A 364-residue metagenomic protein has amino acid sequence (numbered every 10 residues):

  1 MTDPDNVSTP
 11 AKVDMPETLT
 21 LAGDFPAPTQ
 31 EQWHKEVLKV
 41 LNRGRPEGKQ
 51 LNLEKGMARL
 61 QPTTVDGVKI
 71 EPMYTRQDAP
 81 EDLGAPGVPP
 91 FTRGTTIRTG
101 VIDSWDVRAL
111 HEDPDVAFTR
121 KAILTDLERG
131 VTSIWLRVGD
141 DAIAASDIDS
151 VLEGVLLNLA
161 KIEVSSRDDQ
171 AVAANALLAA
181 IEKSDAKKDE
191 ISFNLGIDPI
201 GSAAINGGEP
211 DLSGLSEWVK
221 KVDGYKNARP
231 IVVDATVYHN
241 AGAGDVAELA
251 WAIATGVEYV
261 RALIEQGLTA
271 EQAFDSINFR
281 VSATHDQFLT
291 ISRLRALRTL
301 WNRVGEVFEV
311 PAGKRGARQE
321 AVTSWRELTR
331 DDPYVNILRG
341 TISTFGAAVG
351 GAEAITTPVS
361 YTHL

Functional and structural regions predicted by a protein language model:
M1-N158, E163-S165, E182-A186: Acidic/polar, glycine-rich intrinsically disordered N-terminal extensions of enzymes
R43-R59, T64-V68, A174, A250-E327 (+1 more regions): Gly/Pro-rich turn-and-neighbor structural signature
L60-Y74, A173-A174, K188-I200, G316: Glycine-rich, aromatic-flanked loop segments that form ligand/cofactor-binding clefts across common enzyme folds
T63-I70, D126, I337-R339, S343-I355: Conserved phosphate/anionic-ligand binding catalytic regions in large, soluble enzymes, centered on
E128-T132, A144, E153-K161, A180-S192 (+4 more regions): Secondary-structure transition/capping motifs at alpha-helix termini and the adjoining loop/turn into the next element
W135-L136, D147-V257, R298, V335-R339: Active-site cavity-forming subdomains of large catalytic enzyme subunits
K220-D223, H239, A321-T329, V335-G340 (+1 more regions): Anaerobic metallocofactor- and corrinoid-dependent redox/one-carbon enzyme cores, especially those from methanogenesis
T362-H363: Conserved small/polar residues in nucleotide/adenosyl-binding loops
